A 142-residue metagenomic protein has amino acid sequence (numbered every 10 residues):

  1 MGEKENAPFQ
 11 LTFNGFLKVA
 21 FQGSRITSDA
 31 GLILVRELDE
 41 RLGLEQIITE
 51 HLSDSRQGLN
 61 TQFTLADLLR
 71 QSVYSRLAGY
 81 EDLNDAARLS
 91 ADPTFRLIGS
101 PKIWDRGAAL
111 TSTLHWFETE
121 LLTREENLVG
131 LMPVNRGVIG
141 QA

Functional and structural regions predicted by a protein language model:
M1-A142: Dynamic "connector" segments at or just before major functional cores
